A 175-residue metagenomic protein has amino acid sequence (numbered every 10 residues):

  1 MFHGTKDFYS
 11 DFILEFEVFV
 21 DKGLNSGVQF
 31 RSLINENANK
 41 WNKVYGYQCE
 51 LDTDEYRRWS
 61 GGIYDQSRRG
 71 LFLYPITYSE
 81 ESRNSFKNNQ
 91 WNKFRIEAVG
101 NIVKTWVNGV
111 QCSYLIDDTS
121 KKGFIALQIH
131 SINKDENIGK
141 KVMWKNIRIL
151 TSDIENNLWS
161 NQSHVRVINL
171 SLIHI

Functional and structural regions predicted by a protein language model:
M1-L172: Carbohydrate-interacting regions of secretory-pathway proteins
